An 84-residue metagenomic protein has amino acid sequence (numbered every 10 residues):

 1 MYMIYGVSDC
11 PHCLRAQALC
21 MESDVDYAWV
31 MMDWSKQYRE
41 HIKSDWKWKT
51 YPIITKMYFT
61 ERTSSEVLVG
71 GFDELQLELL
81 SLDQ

Functional and structural regions predicted by a protein language model:
M1-A28: Local sequence-structure signature of Cys/Sec-based thiol-disulfide redox active-site neighborhoods
Y5-G6, V25-R39, K49: Thiol-based oxidoreductase modules, predominantly thioredoxin-like and allied folds used for disulfide exchange
D9, W34, E74: Residues that form or immediately flank small-molecule/cofactor binding pockets and catalytic motifs
H12, Y38, L75: Short phosphate-engaging motifs
R39-W46, E78-D83: Short amphipathic alpha-helix with an adjacent loop that forms part of the alpha/beta core around
D45-K56: Structural micro-motif
K56-Q84: Non-catalytic, surface beta->alpha helical segment in thiol-disulfide oxidoreductase systems
